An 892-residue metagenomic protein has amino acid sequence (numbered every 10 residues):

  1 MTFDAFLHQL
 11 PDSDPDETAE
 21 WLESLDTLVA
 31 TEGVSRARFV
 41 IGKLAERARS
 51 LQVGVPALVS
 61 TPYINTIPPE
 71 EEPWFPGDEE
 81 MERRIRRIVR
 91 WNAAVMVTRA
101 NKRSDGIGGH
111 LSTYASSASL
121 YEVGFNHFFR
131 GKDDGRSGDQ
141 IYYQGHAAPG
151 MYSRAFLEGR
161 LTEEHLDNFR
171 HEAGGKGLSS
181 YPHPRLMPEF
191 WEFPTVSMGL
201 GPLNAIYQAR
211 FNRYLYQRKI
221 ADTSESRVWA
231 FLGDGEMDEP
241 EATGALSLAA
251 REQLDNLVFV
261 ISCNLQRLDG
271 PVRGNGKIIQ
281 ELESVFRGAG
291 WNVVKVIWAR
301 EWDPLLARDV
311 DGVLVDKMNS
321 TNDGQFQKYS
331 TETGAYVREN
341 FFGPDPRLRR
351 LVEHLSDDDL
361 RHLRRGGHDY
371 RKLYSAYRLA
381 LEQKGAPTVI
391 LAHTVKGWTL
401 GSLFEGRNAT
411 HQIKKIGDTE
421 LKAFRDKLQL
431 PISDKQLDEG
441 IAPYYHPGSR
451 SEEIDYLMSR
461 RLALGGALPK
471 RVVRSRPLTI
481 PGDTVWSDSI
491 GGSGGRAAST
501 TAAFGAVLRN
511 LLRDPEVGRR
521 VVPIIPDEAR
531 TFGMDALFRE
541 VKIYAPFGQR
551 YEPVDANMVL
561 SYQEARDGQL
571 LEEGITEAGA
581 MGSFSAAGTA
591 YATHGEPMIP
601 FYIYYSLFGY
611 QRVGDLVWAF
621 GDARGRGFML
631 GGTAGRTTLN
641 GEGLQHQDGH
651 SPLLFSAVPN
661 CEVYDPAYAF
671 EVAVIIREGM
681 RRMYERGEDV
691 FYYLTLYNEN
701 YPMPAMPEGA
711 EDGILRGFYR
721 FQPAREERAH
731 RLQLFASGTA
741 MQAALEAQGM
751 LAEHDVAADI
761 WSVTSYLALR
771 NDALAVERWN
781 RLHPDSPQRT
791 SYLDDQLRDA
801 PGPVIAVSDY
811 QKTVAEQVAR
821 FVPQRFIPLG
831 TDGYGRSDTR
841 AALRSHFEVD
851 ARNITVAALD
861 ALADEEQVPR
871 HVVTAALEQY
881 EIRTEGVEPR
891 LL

Functional and structural regions predicted by a protein language model:
T2-E158, F424, A497-D514, G518 (+1 more regions): N-terminal amphipathic, basic-rich helices that act as targeting or association modules
L7, S24-T27, W74-E82, A100-G109 (+14 more regions): Glycine- and acidic
E71-E72, P76-R103, H110-E252, N275-G276 (+5 more regions): Cofactor-binding active-site loop characterized by glycine-rich and histidine/acidic residues
E72-A93, Y114, F129-K132, D139 (+9 more regions): Non-catalytic terminal/interface segments that mediate subunit docking, oligomerization, and allosteric communication
H171-P194, L200, Y214-E225, T243-G440 (+8 more regions): Thiamine diphosphate
V228, G233-E236, C263, T394 (+3 more regions): Active-site metal-binding loops of divalent metal-dependent hydrolases
A230-F231, F259, I524, L630 (+2 more regions): Residue-level marker for buried hydrophobic side chains located in beta-strands that build the well-ordered beta-sheet
A230-F231, M237, D615-R636, G641: A structural-propensity feature for long, helix-poor, extended segments
